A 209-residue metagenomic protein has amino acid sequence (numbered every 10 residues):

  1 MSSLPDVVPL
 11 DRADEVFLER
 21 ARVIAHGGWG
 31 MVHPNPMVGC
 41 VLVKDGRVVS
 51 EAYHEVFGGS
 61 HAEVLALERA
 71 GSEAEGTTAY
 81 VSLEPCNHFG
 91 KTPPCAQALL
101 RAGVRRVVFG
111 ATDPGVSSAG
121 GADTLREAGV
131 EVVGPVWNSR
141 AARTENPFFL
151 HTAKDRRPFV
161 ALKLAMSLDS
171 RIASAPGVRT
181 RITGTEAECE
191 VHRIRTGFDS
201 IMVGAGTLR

Functional and structural regions predicted by a protein language model:
M1-W29, D45-V48, G90-R209: Zinc-dependent deaminase
S2-G76, L83: Glycine/alanine-rich phosphate-binding loops at beta-alpha junctions
P34-P36, P85, P93-P94, P158: Proline-rich low-complexity regions
C40, A79, V160-L164: A structural signal for short, well-ordered beta-strand segments
F57-H61, A79-L99: Local cysteine-cluster metal-coordination motifs and their immediate loop/turn environment, predominantly Fe-S cluster
R69, S82, K163-S167: Generic beta-structure capping elements
